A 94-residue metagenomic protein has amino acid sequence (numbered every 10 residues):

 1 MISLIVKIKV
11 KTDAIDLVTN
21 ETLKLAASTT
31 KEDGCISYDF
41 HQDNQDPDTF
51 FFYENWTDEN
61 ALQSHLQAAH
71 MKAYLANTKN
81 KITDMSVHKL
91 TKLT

Functional and structural regions predicted by a protein language model:
I2, F40-Q45, L75-T94: Glycine-rich beta-strand-turn "strand-cap" elements at beta-sheet edges
I2-I8: Active-site-flanking beta-strand signature of metal-NTP-handling nucleotidyl enzymes and homologous cyclase-like
V10-I15: Short, surface-exposed ligand-recognition loops at beta-strand->loop->(often short) alpha-helix junctions that present
L17-E21: Short amphipathic alpha-helical coupling segments at ligand-binding clamshell hinges and other catalytic/signaling
T22, A26: Short amphipathic alpha-helical/adjacent loop interface patches that line ligand and macromolecule-binding sites
A27-D48: Short, glycine- and small/hydrophobic-rich beta-strand elements in well-ordered beta-sheets
K31-I36, N55-H88: An amphipathic, aromatic/His-enriched active-site/gating alpha helix that lines ligand/cofactor pockets
